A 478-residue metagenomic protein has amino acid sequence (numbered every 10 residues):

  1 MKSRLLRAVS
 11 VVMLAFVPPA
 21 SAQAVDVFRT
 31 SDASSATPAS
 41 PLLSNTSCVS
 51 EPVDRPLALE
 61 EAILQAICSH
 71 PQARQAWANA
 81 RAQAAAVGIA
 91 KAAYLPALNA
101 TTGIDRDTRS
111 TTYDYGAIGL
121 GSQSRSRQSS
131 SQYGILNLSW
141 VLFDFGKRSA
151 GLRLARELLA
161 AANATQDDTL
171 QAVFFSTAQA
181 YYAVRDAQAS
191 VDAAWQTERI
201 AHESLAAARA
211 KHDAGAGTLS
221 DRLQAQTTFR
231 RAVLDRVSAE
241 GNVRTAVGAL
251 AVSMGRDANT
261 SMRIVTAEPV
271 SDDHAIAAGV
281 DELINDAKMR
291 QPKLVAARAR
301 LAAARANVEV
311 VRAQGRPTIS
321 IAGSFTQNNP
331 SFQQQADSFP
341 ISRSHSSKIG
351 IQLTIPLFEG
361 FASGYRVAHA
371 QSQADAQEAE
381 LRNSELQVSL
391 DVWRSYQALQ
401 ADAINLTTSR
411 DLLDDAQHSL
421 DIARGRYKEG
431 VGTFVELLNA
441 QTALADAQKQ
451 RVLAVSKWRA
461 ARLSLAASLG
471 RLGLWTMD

Functional and structural regions predicted by a protein language model:
K2-L6, A22-A36, T108, A258 (+2 more regions): Acidic, low-complexity, intrinsically disordered peripheral segments
S3, D168-D286, A398, D402 (+2 more regions): Periplasmic alpha-helical coiled-coil/stalk elements that build and connect Gram-negative outer-membrane
A8-V17: Bacterial N-terminal signal peptides
A22-N99, A258, V265-A302, P356-L357 (+2 more regions): Bacterial Sec-pathway N-terminal export signals of envelope proteins
N45-R55, T101-N137, T266-I276, E309-R312 (+4 more regions): Small/polar, glycine/serine/threonine/aspartate-rich low-complexity segments that form flexible
L64-R74, R81-A97, Q128, I135-R153 (+9 more regions): A glycine-/polar-enriched beta->alpha junction
Q75-A90, T169, V173-A194, E203-L205 (+6 more regions): Amphipathic alpha-helical coiled-coil segments
